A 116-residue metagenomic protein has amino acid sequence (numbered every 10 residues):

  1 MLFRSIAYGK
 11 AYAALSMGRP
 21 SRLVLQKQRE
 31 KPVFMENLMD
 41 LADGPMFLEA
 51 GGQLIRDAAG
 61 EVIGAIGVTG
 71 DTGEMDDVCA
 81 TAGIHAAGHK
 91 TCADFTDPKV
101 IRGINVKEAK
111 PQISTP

Functional and structural regions predicted by a protein language model:
S5-M35: A charged amphipathic helix-loop-strand protein-protein interaction module that recurs in cytosolic assemblies
A14-S16, L23, P32, I63 (+2 more regions): Residues in flexible loops and secondary-structure boundaries
K27-F47, I104-P116: A broadly tuned preference for mixed-charge, low-complexity surface segments
D40-H85: Extended hydrophobic
T69-P116: Juxtadomain coupling helices with adjacent low-complexity linkers
